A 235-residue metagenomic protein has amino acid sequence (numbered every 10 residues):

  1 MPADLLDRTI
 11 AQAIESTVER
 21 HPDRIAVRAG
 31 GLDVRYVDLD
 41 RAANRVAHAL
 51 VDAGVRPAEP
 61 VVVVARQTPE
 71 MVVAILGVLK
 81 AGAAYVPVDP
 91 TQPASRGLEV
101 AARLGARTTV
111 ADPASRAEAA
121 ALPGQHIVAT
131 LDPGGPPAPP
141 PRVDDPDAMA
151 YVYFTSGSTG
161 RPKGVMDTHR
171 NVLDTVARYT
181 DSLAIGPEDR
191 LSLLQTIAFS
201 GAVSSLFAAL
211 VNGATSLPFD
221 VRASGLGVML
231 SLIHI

Functional and structural regions predicted by a protein language model:
M1-L173, D181-A184, A209, G213: Carrier-protein-dependent adenylate-forming modules in NRPS/ANL systems
A74, S205, I235: Aromatic/hydrophobic pocket-lining residues that form π-stacking "cages" and hydrophobic walls in ligand
V128, D144-D145, L193-L194, S224-G225: Poly-acidic low-complexity segments
T155, I233-I235: Conserved small/polar residues in nucleotide/adenosyl-binding loops
K163-S192, S200-L232: Conserved AMP-binding/adenylation subdomain of ANL enzymes
